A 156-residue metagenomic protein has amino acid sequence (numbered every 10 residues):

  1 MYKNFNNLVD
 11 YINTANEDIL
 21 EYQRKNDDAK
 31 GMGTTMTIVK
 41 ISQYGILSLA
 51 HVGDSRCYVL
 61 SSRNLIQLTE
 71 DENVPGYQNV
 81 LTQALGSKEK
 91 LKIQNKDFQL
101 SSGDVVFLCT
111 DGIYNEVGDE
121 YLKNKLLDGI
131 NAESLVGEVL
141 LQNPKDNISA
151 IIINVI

Functional and structural regions predicted by a protein language model:
M1-I156: PP2C/PPM-type serine/threonine phosphatase catalytic domain
